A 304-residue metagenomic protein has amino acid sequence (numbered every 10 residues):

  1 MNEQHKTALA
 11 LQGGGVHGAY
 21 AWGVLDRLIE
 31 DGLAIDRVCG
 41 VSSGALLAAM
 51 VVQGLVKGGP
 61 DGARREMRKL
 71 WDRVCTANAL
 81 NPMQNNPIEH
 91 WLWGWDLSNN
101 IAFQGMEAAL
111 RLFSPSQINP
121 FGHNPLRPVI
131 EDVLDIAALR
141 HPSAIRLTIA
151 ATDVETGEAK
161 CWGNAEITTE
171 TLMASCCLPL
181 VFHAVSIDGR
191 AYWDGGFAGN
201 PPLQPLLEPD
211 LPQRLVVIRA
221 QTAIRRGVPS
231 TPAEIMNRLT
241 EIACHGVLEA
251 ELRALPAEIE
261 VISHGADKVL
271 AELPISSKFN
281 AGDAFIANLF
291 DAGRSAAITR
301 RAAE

Functional and structural regions predicted by a protein language model:
M1-V41, A49-E304: Patatin-like phospholipase
